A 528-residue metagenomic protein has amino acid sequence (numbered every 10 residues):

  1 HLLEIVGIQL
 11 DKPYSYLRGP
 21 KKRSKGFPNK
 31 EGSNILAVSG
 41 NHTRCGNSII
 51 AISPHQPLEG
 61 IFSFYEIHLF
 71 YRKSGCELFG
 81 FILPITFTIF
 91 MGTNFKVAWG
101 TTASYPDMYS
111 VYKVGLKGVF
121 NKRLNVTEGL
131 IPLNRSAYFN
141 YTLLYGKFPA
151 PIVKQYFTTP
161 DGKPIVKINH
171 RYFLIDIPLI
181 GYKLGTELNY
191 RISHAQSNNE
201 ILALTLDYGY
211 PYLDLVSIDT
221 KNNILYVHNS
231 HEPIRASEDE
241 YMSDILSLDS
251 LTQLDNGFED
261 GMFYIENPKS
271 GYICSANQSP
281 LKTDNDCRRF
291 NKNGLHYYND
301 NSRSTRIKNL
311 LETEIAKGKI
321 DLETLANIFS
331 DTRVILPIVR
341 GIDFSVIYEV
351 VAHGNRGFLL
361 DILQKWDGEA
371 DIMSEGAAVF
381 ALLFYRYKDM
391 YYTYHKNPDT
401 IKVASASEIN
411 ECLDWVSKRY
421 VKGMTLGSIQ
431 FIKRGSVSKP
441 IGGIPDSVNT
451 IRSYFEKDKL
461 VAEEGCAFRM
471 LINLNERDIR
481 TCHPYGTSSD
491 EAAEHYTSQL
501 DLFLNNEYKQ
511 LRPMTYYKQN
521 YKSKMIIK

Functional and structural regions predicted by a protein language model:
H1-I52, Q56-E59, T220-I224, E232 (+2 more regions): Acidic, low-complexity N-terminal propeptides/linkers enriched in Ser/Thr/Asp/Gly that mediate export, maturation
P28-G32, N41-S48, I52-S63, V166-L184 (+3 more regions): Active-site-adjacent "gating/activation" loops or surface patches in catalytic cores
K30, Y71-L248: Glycine- and hydrophobic-rich flexible loops that cap the catalytic core of alpha/beta enzyme folds
S33-G40, T86-M91, D260-Y264: Short, surface-exposed beta-strand/loop micro-motifs that present aromatic residues
P57-F79: Covalent nucleotidyltransferase core used to form phosphodiester bonds in nucleic acids
G185-E187, R191-L213, F290-V346: Proteins synthesized as precursors that undergo proteolytic processing into mature forms
Y190-Q196, V216, M262, E266 (+7 more regions): Catalytic cores of large soluble enzymes that bind and process phosphate-bearing ligands
Y210-E314, A370, F384-K388: Hydrophobic alpha-helical segments
